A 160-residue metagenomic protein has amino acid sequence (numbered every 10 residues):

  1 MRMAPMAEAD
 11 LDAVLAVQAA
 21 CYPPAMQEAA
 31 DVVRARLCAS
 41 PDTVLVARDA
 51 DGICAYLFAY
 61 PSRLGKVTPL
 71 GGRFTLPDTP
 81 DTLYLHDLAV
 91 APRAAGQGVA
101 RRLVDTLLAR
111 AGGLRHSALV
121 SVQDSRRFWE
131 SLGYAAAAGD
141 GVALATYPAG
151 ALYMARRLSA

Functional and structural regions predicted by a protein language model:
M1-V14: A short beta-loop-alpha structural element at the N-terminal edge of CoA-dependent acyl/N-acetyltransferase catalytic
P5, A16-A29: Helix-loop element at the rim of GNAT/NAT acetyltransferase active sites that forms part of the acceptor-substrate
A7, P77, V122-R126, D140-A160: C-terminal "cap" of GNAT-fold acetyltransferases
P23-A50, F58-F74: Active-site rim helix/loop that mediates acceptor-substrate recognition in acyltransferases
Y56-L88, A95, G139-A151: Conserved acyl-donor/pantetheine-binding loop and adjacent beta-alpha core of acyl/acetyltransferases and related
V90, G96-A109: Conserved acetyl-CoA-binding loop-helix of GNAT-fold acetyltransferases
V104, A109-V122: Conserved GNAT acetyl-CoA-binding A-motif
E130-D140: Conserved acetyl-CoA-binding loop of GNAT-fold acetyltransferases
